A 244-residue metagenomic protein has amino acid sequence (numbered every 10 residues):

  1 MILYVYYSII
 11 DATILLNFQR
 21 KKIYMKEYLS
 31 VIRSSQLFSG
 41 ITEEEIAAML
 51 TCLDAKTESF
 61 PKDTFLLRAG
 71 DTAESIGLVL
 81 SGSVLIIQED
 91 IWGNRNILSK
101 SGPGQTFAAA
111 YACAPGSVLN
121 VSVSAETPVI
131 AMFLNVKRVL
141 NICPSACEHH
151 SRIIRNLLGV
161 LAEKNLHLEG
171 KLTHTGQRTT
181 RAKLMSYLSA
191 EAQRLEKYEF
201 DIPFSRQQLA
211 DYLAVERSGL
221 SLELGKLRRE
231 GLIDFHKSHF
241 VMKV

Functional and structural regions predicted by a protein language model:
M1-M25: Short, intrinsically disordered or compositionally biased N-terminal tails of bacterial proteins
L16-K62, Y111-P115: Cyclic nucleotide-binding regulatory module and flanking cytosolic helices
C52-L53, D71-A73: Short, small/polar residue-rich loop motifs at catalytic or cofactor-binding pockets
L53, I97-R155: Cyclic-nucleotide recognition modules
D63, E74-I87, P103-G104: Glycine- and acidic-residue-biased ligand/ion/polar-headgroup-sensing regions
F65-D71: Short phosphate-coordinating micro-motif centered on Lys-Gly-acidic
S151-I154, L158-L168: Long, hydrophobic or amphipathic alpha-helical segments
T180-K183, Y187-V244: Phosphate-/nucleic-acid-contacting segments
